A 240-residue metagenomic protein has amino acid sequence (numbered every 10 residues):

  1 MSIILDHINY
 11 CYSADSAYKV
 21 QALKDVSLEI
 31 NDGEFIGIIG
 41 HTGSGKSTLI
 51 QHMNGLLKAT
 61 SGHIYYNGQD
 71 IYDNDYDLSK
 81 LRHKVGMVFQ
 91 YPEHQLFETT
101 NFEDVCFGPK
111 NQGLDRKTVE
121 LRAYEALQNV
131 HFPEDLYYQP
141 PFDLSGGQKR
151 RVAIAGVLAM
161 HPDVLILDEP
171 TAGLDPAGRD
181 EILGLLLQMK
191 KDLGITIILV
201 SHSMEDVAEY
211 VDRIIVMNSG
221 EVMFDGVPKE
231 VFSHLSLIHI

Functional and structural regions predicted by a protein language model:
N54: Helix-to-loop junction immediately C-terminal to a conserved catalytic motif
G62-D73, L81: Conserved ABC transporter NBD signature motif
P140-L144, Q148: Conserved ABC ATPase signature
H161: Conserved catalytic motifs of ABC-family nucleotide-binding domains
L165-D168: Catalytic Walker B motif of ABC-type/P-loop ATPase nucleotide-binding domains
V207-E209: A short, surface-exposed alpha-helical micro-motif characterized by mixed small hydrophobic and charged/polar residues
